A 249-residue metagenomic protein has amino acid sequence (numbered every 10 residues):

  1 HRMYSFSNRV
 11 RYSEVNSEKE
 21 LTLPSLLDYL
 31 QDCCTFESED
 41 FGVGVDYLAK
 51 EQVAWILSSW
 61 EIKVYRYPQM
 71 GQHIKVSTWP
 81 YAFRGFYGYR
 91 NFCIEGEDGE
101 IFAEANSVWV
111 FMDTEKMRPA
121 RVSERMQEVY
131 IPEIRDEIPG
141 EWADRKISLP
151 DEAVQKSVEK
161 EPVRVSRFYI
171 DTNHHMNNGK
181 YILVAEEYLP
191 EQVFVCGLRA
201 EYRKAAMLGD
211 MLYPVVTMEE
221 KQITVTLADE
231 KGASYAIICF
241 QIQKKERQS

Functional and structural regions predicted by a protein language model:
H1-F6, K63-L149, A206-L208, T217-S249: HotDog/MaoC-like acyl-thioester-processing domains
H1-L57, E104-N106, D113-F194: Hot-dog-fold acyl-thioester-processing enzymes
S17-E20, R66, Q72, T172-N173 (+1 more regions): Short histidine-centered beta-strand/loop micro-motifs that create catalytic or ligand/metal-coordination sites
C33-C34, C93, C196, C239: Generic recognition of cysteine residues
S58-V64, V76, G197-Y202: Short structured motifs
A153-Q241: Acidic/His-leaning functional-site neighborhoods
